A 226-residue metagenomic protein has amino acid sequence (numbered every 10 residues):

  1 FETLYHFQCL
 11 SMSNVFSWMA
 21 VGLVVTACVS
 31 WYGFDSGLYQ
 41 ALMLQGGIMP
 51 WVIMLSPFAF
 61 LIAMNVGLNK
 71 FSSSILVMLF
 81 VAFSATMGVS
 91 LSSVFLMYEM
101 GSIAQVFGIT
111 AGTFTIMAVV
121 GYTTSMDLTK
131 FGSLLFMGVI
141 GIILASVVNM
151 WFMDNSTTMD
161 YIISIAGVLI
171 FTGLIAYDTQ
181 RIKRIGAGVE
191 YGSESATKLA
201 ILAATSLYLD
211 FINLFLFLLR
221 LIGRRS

Functional and structural regions predicted by a protein language model:
F1-S226: A hydrophobic alpha-helical transmembrane-helix feature that marks the membrane cores and membrane-interface segments
